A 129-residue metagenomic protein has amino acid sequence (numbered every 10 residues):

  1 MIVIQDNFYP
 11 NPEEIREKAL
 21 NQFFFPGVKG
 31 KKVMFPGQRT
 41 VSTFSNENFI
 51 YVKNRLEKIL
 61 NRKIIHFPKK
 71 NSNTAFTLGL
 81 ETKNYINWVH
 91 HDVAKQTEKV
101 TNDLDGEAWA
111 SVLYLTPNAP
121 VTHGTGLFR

Functional and structural regions predicted by a protein language model:
I2-R129: Fe(II)/2-oxoglutarate oxygenase catalytic core
